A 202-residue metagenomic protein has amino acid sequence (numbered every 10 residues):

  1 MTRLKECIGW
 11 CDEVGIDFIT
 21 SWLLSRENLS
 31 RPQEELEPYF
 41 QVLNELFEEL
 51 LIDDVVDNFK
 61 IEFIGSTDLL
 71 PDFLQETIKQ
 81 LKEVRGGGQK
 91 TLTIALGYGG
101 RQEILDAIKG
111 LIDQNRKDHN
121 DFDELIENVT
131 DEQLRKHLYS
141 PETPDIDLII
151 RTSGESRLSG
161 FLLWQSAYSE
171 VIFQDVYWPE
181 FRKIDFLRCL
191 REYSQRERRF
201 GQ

Functional and structural regions predicted by a protein language model:
M1-Q202: Flexible, compositionally biased loop and terminal segments
